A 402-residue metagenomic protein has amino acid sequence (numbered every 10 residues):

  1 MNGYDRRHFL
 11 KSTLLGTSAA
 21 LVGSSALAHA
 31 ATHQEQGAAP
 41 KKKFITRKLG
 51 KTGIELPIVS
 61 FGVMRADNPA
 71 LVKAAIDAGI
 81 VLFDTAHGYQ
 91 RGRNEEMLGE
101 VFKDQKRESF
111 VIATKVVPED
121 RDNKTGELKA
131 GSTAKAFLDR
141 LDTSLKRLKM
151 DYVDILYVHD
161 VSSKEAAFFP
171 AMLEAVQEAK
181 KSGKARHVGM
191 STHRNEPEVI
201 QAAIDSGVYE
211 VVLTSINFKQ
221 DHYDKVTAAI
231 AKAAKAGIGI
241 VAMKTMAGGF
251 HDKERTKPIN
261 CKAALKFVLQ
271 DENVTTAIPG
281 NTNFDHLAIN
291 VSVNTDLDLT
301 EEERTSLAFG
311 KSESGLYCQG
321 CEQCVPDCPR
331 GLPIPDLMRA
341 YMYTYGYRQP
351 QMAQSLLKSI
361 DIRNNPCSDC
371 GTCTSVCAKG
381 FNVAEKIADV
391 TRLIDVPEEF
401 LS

Functional and structural regions predicted by a protein language model:
M1-T17: N-terminal secretory signal peptides and thylakoid transit peptides that target proteins across membranes
S25-V59, D77: C-terminal segment of N-terminal export signals and the immediately downstream linker at the start of the mature
L49, F61, F83, L98 (+7 more regions): Conserved, mostly hydrophobic/aromatic
A66-A75, T133-R147, N195-A203, C261-L265: Short, acidic/polar
D84-Q105, D160-E165: Glycine-rich, proline-tolerant flexible connector loops at the mouths of alpha/beta enzymes
L145-K164: Active-site groove signature of glycoside hydrolases
V161-Q319, Q323-R339, G346, P350-M352 (+2 more regions): Beta/alpha (TIM)-barrel catalytic core signal, keyed to glycine-rich beta->alpha loops juxtaposed to Asp/Glu that bind
G346-T372, V396-S402: Short Fe-S-cluster ligation motifs
